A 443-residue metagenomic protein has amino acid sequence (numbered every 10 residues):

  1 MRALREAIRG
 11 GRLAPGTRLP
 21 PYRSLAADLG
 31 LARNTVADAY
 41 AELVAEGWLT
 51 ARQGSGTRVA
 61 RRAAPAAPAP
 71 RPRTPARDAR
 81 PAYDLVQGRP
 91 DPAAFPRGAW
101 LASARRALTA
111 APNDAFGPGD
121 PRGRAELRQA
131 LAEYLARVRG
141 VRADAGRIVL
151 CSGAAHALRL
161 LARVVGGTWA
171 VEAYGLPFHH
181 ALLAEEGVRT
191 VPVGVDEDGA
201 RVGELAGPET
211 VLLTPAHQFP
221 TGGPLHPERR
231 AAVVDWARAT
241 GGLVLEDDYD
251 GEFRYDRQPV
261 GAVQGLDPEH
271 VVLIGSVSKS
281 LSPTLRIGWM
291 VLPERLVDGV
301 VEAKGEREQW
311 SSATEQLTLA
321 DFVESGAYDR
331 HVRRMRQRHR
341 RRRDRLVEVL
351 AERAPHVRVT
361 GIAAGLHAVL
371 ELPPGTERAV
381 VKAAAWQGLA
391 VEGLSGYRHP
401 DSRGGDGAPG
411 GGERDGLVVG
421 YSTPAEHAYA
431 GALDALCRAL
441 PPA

Functional and structural regions predicted by a protein language model:
M1-R106, F116, V301, G305-S312 (+10 more regions): N-terminal basic, amphipathic alpha-helical segments
G54, D267-G299, W310-T314: Active-site PLP attachment segment
G88-D91, P215-F219, K279, P424: Short glycine-rich anion-binding loops that position phosphate/pyrophosphate groups of nucleotides and phosphorylated
R105, T109, A132-A136, L212 (+2 more regions): Amphipathic, well-packed alpha-helical segments that form the structural scaffold of globular domains
D114-T240, E252-R254, Q258-L266, H270-V272 (+1 more regions): Conserved core of the PLP fold type I
R189, L243, L389-A390: Residue-level detector of anion-binding/catalytic polar loops
Y328-R330: Short, polar/flexible loop-turn hinges at active-site or ligand-entry regions and domain interfaces
